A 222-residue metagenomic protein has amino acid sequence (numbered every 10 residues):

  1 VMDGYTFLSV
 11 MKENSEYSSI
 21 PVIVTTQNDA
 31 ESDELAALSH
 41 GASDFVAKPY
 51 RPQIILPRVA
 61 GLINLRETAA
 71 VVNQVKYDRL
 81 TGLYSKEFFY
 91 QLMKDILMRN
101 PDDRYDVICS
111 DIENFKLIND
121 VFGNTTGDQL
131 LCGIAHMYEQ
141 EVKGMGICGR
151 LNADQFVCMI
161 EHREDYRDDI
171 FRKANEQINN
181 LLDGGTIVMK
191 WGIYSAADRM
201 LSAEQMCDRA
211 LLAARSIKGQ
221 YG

Functional and structural regions predicted by a protein language model:
T6, E13, S18, D29-D44: Alpha4 helix (beta4-alpha4-beta5 surface) of REC/receiver domains from two-component response regulators
E16, G149-N152, E176-G192, R199 (+1 more regions): Catalytic core regions of nucleotide second-messenger enzymes
E34, E67-S85, L117: Amphipathic HAMP/coiled-coil signal-transducing linker helices that couple sensory inputs to cytosolic output domains
D44-V46, L83: Two-component signal transduction core modules
V46, Y50-V59: C-terminal output helix
K76, Y84-D106, E113-K143, G149-A153 (+6 more regions): Conserved long alpha-helical elements within nucleotide-processing catalytic cores of c-di-GMP signaling and class III
L182-V188, Q205-G222: Catalytic/regulatory signature loops of cyclic-dinucleotide turnover enzymes and related class III nucleotidyl cyclases
